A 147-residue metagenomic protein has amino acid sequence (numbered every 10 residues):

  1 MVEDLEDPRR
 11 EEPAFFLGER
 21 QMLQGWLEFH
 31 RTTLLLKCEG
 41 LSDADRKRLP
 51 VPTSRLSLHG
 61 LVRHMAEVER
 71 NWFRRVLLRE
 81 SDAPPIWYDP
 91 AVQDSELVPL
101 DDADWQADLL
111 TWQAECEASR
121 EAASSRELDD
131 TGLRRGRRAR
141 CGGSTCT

Functional and structural regions predicted by a protein language model:
M1-E6, R10-E12, R20-Q93, T131-T147: Short, contiguous alpha-helical
R10-L23, L97-A103, A107: Short, charged, low-complexity loops and linkers
Q93-L133, G142-T147: Acidic/histidine-rich alpha-helical segments that form the ligand environment of transition-metal centers
